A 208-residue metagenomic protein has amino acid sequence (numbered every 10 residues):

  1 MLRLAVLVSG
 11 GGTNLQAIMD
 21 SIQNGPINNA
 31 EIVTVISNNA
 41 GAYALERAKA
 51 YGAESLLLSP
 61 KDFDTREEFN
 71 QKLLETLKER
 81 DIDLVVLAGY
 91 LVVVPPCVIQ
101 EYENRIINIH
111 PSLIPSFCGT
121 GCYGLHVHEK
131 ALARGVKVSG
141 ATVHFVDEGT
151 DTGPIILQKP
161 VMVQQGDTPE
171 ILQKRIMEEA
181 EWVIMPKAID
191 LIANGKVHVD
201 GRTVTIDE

Functional and structural regions predicted by a protein language model:
M1-E208: One-carbon transfer enzymes
